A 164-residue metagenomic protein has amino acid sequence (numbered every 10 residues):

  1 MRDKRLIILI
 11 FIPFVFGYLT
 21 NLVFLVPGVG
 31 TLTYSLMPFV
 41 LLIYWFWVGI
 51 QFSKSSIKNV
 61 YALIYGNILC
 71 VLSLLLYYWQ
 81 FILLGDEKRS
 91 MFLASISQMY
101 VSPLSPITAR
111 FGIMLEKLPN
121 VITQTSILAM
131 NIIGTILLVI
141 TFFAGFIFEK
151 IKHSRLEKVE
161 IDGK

Functional and structural regions predicted by a protein language model:
M1-V48: Transmembrane alpha-helical insertion/packing segments
Y18-V29, Q51-K54, Y77-E87: Juxtamembrane "helix-exit" motif on the non-cytosolic side of transmembrane helices
F24-S35, K58, G85-S90, I122-S126: Membrane-helix interface and helix-disruption motif detector
P38-G66: Canonical alpha-helical transmembrane segments
V40-W47, T135-I147: Hydrophobic cores of alpha-helical transmembrane segments in multi-pass inner/ER membrane proteins, independent
L84-G112: Juxtamembrane non-transmembrane "cap" segments at the membrane-aqueous interface of multi-pass membrane proteins
L115-I140: Individual transmembrane alpha-helix segments
K152-K164: Short, highly charged, low-complexity non-transmembrane loops/tails of multi-pass membrane proteins
